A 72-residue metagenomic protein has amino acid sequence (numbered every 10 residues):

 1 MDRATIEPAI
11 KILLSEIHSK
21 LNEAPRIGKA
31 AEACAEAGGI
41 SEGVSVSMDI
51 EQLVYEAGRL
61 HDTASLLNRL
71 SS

Functional and structural regions predicted by a protein language model:
M1-C34, D62, L66: N-terminal acidic leader/helix
K29-S71: Short, charge-rich amphipathic interface segments used for partner binding and complex assembly
